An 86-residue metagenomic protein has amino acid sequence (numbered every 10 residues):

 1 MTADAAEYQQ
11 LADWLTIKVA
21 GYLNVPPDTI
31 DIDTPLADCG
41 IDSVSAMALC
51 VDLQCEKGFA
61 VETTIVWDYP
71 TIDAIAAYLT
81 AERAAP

Functional and structural regions predicted by a protein language model:
M1-P86: Flexible, low-complexity inter-domain linkers and amphipathic docking helices that mediate domain-domain
